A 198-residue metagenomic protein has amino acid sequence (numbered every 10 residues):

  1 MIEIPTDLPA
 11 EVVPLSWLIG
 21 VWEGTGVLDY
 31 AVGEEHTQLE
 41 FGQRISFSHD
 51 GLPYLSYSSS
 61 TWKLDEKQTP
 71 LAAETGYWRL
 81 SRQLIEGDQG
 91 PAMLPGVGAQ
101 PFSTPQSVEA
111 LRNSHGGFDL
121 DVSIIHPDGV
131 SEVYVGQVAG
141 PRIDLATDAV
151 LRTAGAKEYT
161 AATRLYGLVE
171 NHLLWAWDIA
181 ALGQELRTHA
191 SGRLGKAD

Functional and structural regions predicted by a protein language model:
I2-T6, V12-A181, E185-G192, D198: Soluble ligand-binding/transfer domains with enclosed cavities or grooves
